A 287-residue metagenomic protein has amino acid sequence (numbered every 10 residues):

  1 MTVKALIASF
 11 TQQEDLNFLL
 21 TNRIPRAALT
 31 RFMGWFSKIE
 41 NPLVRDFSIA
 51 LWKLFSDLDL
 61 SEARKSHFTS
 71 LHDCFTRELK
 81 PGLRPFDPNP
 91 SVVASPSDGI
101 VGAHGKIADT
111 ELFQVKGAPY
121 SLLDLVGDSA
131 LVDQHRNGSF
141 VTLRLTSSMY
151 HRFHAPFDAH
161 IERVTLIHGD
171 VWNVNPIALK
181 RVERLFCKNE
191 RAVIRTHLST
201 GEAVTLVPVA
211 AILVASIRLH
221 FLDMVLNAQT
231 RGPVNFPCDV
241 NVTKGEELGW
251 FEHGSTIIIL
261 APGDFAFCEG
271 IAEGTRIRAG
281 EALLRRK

Functional and structural regions predicted by a protein language model:
M1-K287: Contiguous, well-folded functional domains in the mature portion of proteins
